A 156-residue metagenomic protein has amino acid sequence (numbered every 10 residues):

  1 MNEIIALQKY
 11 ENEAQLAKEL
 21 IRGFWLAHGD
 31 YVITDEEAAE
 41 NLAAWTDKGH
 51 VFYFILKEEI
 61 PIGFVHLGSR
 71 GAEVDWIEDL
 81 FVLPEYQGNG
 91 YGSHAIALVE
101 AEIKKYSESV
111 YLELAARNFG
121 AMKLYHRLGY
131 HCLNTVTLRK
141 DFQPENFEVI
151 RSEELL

Functional and structural regions predicted by a protein language model:
N2-E3: Extreme N-terminal starter segment of soluble prokaryotic enzymes
A6-E78, L83, I96, E102 (+2 more regions): Acetyl-CoA-dependent GNAT
L83, Q87, A115: Residue-level recognition of the GNAT/N-acetyltransferase active site
Y86, G90-L98: Conserved acetyl-CoA pyrophosphate-binding loop and the N-cap/start of the following alpha-helix in GNAT-like
G90, S107, G129: Short glycine-rich hinge loops at helix-strand junctions in the catalytic core of two-component histidine kinases
S93, A116-N134: Conserved active-site alpha-helix within GNAT-family acetyltransferase domains
I103-A115: Conserved GNAT acetyl-CoA-binding A-motif
L112-M122, L138-N146: Conserved beta-strand-loop-alpha-helix junction that forms the acyl-donor binding cleft
